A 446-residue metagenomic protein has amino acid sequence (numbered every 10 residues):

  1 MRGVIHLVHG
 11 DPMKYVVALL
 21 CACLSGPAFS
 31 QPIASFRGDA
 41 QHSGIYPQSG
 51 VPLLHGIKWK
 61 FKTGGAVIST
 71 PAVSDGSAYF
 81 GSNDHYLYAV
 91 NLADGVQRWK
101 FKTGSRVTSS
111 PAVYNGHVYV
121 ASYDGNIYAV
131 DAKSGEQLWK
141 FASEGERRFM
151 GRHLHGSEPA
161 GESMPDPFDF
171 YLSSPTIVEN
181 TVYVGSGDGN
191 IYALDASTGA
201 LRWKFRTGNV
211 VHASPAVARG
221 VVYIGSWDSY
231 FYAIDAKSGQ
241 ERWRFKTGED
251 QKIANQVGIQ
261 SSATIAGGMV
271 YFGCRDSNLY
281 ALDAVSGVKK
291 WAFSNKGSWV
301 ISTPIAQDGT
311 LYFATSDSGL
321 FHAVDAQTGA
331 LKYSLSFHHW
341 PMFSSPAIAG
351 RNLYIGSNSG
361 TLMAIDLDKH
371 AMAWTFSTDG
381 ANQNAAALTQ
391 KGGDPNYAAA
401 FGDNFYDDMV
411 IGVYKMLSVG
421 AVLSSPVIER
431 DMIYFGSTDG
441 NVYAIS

Functional and structural regions predicted by a protein language model:
R2, G10-V16: Positively charged n-region of N-terminal signal peptides that target proteins for export
Q31-I57, R148-R152: Blade/loop signatures of beta-propeller domains
A40, W59-A72, Y86, Q97-Y114 (+11 more regions): Extracytoplasmic beta-rich repeat domains
N91-D94, D131-S134, D195-G199, D235-G239 (+4 more regions): Short loop/turn segments that connect beta-strands within beta-propeller blades
L417-S446: Blade-level signature of beta-propeller repeat domains, shared across WD40, Kelch, NHL, RCC1 and BNR/Asp-box propellers
